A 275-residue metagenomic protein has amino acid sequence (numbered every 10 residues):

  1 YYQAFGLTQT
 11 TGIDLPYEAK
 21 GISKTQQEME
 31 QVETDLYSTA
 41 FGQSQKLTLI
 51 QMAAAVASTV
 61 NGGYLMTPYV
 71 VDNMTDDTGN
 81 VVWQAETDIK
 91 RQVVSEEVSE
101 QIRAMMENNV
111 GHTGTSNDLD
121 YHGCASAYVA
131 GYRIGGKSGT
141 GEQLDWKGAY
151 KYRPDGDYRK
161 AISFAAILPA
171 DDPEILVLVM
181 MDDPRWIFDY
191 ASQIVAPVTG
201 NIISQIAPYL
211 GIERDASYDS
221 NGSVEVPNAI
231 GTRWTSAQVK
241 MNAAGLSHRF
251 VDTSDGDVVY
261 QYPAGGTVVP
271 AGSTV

Functional and structural regions predicted by a protein language model:
Y1-M181: Beta-lactam-recognizing serine transpeptidase/beta-lactamase-like catalytic domain environment
S23-Q27, Q31, A85, G131 (+3 more regions): Ligand-recognition elements built from short beta-strands and adjacent flexible loops
